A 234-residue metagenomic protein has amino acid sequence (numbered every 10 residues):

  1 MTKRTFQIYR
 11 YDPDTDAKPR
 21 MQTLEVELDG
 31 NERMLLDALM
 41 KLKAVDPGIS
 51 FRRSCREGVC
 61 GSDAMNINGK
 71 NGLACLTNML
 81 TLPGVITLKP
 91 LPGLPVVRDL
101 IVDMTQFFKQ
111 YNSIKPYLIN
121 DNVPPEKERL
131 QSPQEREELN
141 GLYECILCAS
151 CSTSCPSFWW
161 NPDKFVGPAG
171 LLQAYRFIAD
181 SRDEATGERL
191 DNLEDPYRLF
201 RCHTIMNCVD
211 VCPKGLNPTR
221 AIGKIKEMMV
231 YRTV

Functional and structural regions predicted by a protein language model:
M1-F6: Short structural boundary motif marking the start of a folded domain
I8-D14: Short polar catalytic/cofactor-binding loops
Q22-R33: Short, contiguous acidic and Ser/Thr-rich linear segments
E27, N66-K70: Short strand-turn-strand beta-turns centered on an Asx-Gly dipeptide
E32-D46, K89-V234: Ferredoxin-type iron-sulfur electron-transfer modules in oxidoreductases and energy-metabolism complexes
D46-R52: Active-site phosphate-binding and catalytic loops of NTP-dependent enzymes
C55-A64: Short, structured protein-protein interaction patches enriched in aromatics and acidic/basic residues, typified by
K70-K89: Glycine-rich phosphate/adenylate-binding loop and adjacent beta-alpha elements of nucleotide- or dinucleotide-binding
